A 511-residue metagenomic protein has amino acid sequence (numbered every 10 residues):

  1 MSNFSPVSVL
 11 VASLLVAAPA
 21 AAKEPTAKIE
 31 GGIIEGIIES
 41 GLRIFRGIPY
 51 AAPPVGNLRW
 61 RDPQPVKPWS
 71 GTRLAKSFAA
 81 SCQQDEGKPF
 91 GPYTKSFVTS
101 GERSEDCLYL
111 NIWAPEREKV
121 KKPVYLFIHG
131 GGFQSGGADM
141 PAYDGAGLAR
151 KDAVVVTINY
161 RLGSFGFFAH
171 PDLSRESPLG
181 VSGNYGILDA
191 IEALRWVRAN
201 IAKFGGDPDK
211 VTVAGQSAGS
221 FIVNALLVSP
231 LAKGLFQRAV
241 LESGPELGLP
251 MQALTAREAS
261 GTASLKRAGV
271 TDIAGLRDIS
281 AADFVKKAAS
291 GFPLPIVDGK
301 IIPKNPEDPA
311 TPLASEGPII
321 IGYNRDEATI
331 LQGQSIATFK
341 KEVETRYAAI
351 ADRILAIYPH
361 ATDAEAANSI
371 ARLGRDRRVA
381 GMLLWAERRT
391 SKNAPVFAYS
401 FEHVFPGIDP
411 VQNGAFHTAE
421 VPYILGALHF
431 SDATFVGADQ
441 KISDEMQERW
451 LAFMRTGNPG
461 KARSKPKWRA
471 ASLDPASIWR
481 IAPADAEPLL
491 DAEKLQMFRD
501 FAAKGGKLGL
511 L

Functional and structural regions predicted by a protein language model:
P6-A17: Bacterial N-terminal signal peptides
A20-N184, F435-M446, M454-R463, A484-D485 (+2 more regions): Non-catalytic accessory segments of hydrolases
Q83-E86, A380-L511: Mobile gating loops/cap/lid regions near enzyme active sites that modulate substrate access
K95-S96, R195, A199, K233 (+3 more regions): Substrate-access "cap/lid" subdomains that shape and gate the entrance to catalytic or ligand-binding pockets
C107, L179-A202, A256-A259: Alpha/beta-hydrolase active-site loop
P123, F204-Q216: Alpha/beta-hydrolase fold nucleophile elbow
G130, Y185-D189, S217-S220: Active-site loop->helix "elbow" adjoining a glycine-rich segment at hydrolase catalytic centers
S220-A232: Short glycine-enriched nucleophile-adjacent loop and the immediately C-terminal alpha-helix near the catalytic center
